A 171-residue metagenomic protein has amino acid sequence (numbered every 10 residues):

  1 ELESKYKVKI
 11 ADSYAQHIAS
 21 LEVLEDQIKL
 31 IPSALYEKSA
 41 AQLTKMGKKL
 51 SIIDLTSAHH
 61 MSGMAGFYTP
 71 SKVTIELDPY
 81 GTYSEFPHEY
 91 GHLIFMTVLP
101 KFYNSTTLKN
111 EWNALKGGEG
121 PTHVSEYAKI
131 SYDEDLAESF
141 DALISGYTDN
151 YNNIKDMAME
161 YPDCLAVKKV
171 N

Functional and structural regions predicted by a protein language model:
L2-Q16, E37-N171: Active-site-flanking segments in enzyme catalytic domains
A19-S39: N-terminal accessory/interface modules of nucleic-acid-binding and processing proteins
